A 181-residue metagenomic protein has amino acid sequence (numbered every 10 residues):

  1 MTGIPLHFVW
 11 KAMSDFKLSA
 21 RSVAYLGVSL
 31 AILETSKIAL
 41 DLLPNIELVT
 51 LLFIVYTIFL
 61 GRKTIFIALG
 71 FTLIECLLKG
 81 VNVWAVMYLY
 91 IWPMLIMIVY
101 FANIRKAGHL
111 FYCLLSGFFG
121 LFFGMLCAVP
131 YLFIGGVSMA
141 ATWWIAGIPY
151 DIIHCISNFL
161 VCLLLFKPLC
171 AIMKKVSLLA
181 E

Functional and structural regions predicted by a protein language model:
M1, A85-M87, I91, A107-E181: Membrane-embedded alpha-helical hairpins and interfacial helices in multi-pass inner-membrane proteins
T2-D15, S22-S29, I67-F71, V86-L132: Short helix-perturbing small/polar motifs within transmembrane alpha-helices
F8-A12, A24-I32, N45-I54, T72-V81: Short juxtamembrane and helix-loop transition motifs at transmembrane-helix boundaries in membrane proteins
S14-R21, T35-L43, L52-K63, G80-V86: Short, amphipathic, aromatic/basic-enriched membrane-interface segments that mark the entry/exit of transmembrane
V28, I32, S36, Y56 (+2 more regions): Hydrophobic alpha-helical transmembrane segments of multipass integral membrane proteins, especially permease/channel
E34-E47, G70-N103, G135: Interfacial aromatic-anchored transmembrane helix boundaries in multi-pass membrane proteins
I38, L42, V55, M97 (+5 more regions): Membrane-interface helix caps of multi-pass small-molecule transporters
L48-I65, M97-N103: Generic transmembrane alpha-helix motif of multi-pass integral membrane proteins
